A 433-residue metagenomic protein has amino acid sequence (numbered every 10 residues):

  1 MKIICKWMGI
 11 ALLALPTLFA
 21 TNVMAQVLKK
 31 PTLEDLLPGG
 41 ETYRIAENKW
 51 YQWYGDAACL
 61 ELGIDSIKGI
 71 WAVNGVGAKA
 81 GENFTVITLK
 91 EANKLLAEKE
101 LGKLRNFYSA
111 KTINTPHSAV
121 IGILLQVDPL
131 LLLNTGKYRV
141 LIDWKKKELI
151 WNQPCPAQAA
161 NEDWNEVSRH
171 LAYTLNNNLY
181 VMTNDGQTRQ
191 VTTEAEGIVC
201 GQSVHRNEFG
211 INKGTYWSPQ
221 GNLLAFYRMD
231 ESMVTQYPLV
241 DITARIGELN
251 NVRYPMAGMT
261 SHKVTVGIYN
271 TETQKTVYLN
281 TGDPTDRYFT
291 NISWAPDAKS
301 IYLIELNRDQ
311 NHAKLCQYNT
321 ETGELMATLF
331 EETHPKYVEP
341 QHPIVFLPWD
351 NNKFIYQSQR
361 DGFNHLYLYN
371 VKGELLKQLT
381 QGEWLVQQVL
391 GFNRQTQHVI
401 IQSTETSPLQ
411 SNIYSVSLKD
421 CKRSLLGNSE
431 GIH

Functional and structural regions predicted by a protein language model:
M1-W7: Positively charged n-region of N-terminal signal peptides that target proteins for export
G9-A20: Bacterial N-terminal signal peptides
I10, M24-H433: Beta-propeller folds
